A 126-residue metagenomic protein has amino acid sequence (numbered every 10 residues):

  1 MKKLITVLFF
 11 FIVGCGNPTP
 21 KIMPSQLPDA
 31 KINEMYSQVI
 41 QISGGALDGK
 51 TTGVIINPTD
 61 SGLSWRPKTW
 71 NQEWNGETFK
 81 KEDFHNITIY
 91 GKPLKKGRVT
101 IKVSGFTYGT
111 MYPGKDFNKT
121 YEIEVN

Functional and structural regions predicted by a protein language model:
P24-K31, T78: Short beta-strand segments of immunoglobulin-like
Q26-L27, M111-N126: C-terminal edge beta-strand
S37-G45: Core beta-strand segments of extracellular beta-sandwich domains
I55-G76: Short, solvent-exposed loop/linker segments at beta-strand-coil boundaries, enriched for Pro/Gly and Ser/Thr
F79-T88: Aromatic sugar-binding surface patches on proteins that engage polysaccharides or sugar-phosphate polymers
T88-K96: Extracellular/luminal low-complexity segments enriched in Ser/Thr/Pro
K95-M111: A short beta-strand micro-motif common to beta-rich folds, especially ectodomain repeats
